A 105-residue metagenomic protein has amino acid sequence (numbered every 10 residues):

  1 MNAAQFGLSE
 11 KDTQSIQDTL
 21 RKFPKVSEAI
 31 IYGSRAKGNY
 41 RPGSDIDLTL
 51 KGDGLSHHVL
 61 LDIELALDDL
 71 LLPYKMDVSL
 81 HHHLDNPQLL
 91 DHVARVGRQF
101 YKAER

Functional and structural regions predicted by a protein language model:
M1-E28, K37-P42, D53-R105: Catalytic core of pol beta-like nucleotidyltransferases
Y32-S34: Glycine-rich beta-strand-to-loop/alpha-helix junction loops that act as flexible
D47-L50: Short beta-strand->loop micro-motif that forms the acidic, two-metal-ion catalytic signature in nucleotide-processing
